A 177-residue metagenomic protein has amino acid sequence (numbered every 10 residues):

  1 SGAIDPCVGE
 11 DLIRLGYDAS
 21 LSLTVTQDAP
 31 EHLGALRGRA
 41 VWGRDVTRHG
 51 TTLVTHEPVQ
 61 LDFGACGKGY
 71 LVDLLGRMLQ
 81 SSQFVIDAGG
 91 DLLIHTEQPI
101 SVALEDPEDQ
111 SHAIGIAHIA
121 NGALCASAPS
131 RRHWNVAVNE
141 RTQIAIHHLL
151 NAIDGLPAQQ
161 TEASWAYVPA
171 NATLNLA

Functional and structural regions predicted by a protein language model:
G2-A177: Mature catalytic core of soluble alpha/beta enzymes
